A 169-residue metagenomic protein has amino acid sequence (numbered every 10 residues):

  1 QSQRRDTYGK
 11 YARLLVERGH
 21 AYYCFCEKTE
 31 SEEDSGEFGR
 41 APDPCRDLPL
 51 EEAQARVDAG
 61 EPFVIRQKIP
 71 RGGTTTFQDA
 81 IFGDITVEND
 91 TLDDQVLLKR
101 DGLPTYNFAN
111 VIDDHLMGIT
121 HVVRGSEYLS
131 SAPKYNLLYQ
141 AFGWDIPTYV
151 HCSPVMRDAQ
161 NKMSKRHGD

Functional and structural regions predicted by a protein language model:
Q1-Y11: Aromatic/His-enriched, Gly/Pro-containing loop or helix-boundary segments that lie immediately adjacent to catalytic
L14-D169: Active-site cores that bind ATP or allylic diphosphates and position pyrophosphate for catalysis
